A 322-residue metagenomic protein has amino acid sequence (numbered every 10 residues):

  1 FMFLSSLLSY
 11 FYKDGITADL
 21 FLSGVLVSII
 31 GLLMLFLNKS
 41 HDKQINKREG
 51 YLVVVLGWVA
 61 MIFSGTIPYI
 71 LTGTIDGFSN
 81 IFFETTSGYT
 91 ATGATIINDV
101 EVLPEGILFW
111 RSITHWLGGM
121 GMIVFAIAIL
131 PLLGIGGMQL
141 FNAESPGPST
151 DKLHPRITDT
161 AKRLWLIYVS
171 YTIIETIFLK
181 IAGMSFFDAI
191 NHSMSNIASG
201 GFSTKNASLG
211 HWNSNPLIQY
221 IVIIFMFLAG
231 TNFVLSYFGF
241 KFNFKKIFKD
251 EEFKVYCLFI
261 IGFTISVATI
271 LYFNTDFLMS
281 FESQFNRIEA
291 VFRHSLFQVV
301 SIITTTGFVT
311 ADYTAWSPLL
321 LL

Functional and structural regions predicted by a protein language model:
F1-L322: Membrane-proximal intracellular helices of multi-pass ion channels
